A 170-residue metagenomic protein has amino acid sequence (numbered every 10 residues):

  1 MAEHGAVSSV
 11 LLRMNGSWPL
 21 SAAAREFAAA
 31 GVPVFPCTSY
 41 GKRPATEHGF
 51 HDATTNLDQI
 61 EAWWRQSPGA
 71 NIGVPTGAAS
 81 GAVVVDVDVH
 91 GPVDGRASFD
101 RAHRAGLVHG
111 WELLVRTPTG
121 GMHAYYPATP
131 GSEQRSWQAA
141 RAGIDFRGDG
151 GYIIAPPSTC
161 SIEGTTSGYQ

Functional and structural regions predicted by a protein language model:
M1-Q170: Conserved phosphate/metal-binding and DNA-contacting active-site motifs used in DNA phosphodiester-bond processing
